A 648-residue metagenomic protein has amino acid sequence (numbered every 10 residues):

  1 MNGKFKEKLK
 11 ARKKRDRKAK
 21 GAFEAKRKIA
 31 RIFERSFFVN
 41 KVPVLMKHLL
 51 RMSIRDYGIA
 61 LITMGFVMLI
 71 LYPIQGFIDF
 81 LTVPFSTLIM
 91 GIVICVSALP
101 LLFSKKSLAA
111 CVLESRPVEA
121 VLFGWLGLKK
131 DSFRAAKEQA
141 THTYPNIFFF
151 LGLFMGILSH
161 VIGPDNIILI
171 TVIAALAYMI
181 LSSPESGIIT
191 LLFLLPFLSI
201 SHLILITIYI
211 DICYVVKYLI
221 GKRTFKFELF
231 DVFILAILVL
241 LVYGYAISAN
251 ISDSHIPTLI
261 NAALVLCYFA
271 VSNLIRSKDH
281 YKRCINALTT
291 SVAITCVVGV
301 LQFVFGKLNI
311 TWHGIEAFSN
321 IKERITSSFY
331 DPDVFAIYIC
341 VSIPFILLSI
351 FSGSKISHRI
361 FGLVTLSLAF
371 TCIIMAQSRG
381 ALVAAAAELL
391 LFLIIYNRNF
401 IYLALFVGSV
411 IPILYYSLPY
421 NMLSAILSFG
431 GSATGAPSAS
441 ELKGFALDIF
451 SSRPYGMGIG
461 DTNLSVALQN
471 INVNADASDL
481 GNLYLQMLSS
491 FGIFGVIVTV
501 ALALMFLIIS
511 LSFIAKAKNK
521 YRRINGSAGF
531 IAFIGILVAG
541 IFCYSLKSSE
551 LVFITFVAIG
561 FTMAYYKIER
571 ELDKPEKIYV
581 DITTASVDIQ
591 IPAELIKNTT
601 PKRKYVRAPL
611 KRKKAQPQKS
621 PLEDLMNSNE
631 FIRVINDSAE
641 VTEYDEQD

Functional and structural regions predicted by a protein language model:
E7-M52, L108-T143, F513-R523, K574-E630: Membrane-interfacial, low-structure loops and terminal tails that flank and connect transmembrane helices in multi-pass
R31-E34, F38-P73, V83-K106, T143-I162 (+8 more regions): Alpha-helical transmembrane segments of multi-pass inner-membrane proteins
I54-L61, I180-L191, R223-A236, C284-L288 (+2 more regions): Membrane-interfacial loop-to-transmembrane alpha-helix junctions, especially the N-terminal start
M64-Q75, V96-F103, Y178-L266, I536: N-terminal hydrophobic segments of proteins, predominantly signal-anchor/transmembrane helices of inner/organellar
L88-L101, I401-F406, A528-A585: Transmembrane alpha-helices of multi-pass inner-membrane enzymes
T141-P145, I188, F227-L240, D253-A263 (+2 more regions): Interfacial loop-to-transmembrane-helix boundary motif in multi-pass membrane proteins
S424, F429-L447, S451-F491, S510-A515: Long extracytoplasmic/lumenal interhelical loops at the membrane interface of multi-pass membrane proteins
I493-G535: Hydrophobic transmembrane alpha-helices and their immediate junctions
